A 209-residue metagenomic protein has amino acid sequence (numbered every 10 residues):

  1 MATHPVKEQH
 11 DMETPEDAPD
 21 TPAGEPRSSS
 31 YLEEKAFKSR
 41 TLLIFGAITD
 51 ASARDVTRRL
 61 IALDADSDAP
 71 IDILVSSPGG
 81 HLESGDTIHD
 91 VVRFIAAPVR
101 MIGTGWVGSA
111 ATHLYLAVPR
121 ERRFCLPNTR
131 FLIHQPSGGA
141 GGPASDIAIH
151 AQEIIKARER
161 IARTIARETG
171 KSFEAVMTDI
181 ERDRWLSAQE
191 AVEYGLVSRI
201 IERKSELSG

Functional and structural regions predicted by a protein language model:
M1-A110, L116-G209: N-terminal organellar transit peptides
